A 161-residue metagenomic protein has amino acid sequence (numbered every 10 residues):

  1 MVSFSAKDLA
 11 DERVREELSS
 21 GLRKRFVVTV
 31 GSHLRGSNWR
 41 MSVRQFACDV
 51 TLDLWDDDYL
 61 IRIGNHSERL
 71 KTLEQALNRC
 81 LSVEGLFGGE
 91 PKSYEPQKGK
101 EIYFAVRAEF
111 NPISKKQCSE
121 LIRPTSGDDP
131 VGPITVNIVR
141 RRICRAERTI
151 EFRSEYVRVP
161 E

Functional and structural regions predicted by a protein language model:
M1-K24, E161: N-terminal onset of structured domains
S3, V27, Y103-R107: One-face residue pattern on beta-strands with alternating periodicity enriched for small/polar residues
S3-K7, L81, G127: Amphipathic, alpha-helical segments enriched in basic
L9-E16, R35-W39, P112-S119: Short, cysteine-centered beta-strand-loop-beta hairpins and adjacent loop/turn segments enriched in charged/polar
R15-K98: Structured domain cores in non-transmembrane regions
K98-E161: Glycine-rich, aromatic-bearing surface loops/beta-hairpins
